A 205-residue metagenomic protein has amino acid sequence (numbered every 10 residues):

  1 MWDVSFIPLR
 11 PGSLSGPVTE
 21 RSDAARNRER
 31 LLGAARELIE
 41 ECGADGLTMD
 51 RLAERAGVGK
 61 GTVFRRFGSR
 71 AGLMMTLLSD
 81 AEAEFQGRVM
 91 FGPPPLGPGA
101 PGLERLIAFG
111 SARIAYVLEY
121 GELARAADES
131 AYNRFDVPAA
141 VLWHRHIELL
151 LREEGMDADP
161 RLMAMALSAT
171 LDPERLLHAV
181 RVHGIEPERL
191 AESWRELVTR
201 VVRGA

Functional and structural regions predicted by a protein language model:
M1-C42, G46-R55, G72-M75: Basic, helix-initiating cap at the start of DNA-binding domains
R28, M49, A71, M75 (+4 more regions): Short, structured helix-loop boundary elements
E37, E41, S69, F91 (+5 more regions): Conserved amphipathic alpha-helical interaction elements at protein-protein interfaces in regulatory, energy-coupling
G57-F67: Short hydrophobic/aromatic patch on the recognition helix
R70, L77, A81, F85 (+4 more regions): Hydrophobic/aromatic residues within well-ordered alpha-helical segments
M74-A81, Y120, A124: Alpha-helical DNA-contacting segments of helix-turn-helix folds
T76, M90-E119: Hydrophobic alpha-helical connector segments
A124-E129, N133-V137, V141-H144, R152-L197 (+1 more regions): Hydrophobic/aromatic-rich alpha-helical bundle segments in the mid-to-C-terminal region
